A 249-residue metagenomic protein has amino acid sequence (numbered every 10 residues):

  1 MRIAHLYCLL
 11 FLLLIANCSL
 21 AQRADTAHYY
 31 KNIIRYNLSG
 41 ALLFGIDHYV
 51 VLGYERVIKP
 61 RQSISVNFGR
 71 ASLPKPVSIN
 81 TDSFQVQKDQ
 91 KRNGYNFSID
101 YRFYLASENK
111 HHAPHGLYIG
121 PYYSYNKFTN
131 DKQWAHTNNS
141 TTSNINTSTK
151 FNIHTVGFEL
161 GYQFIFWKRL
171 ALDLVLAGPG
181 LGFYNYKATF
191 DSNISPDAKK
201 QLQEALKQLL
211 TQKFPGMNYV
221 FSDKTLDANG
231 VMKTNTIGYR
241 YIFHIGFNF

Functional and structural regions predicted by a protein language model:
M1-A27, I245-F249: Bacterial Sec-dependent N-terminal signal peptides
C18-I34, L206, G216: Sec-dependent signal peptide cleavage junction
Y36-V51, A71-S72, N235-G238: Solvent-exposed loop/turn segments connecting transmembrane beta-strands in outer-membrane beta-barrel proteins
N37-A41, G69-A71, Y122-N126, A177-L181 (+1 more regions): Outer-membrane beta-barrel pore domains and translocons
R56, P60-D173: Gram-negative (and chloroplast) outer-membrane scaffold detector with strong preference for beta-barrel transmembrane
S78-N80, D131-A135, Y184-A198: Outer-membrane beta-barrel and related beta-rich outer-membrane complex signature in Gram-negative bacteria
S98, R102, N235-F249: Outer-membrane beta-barrel "beta-signal"
N193-K233: Flexible glycine-rich, low-complexity coil/linker segments exposed to the extracellular/periplasmic environment
